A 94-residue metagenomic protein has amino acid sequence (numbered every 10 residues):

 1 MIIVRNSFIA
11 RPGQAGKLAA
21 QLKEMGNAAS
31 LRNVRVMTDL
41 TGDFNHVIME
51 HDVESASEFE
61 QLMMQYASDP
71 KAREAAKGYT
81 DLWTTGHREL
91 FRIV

Functional and structural regions predicted by a protein language model:
M1-V94: Short S/T/G/P-rich N-terminal loop/turn motif that feeds into the first structured element of a domain
